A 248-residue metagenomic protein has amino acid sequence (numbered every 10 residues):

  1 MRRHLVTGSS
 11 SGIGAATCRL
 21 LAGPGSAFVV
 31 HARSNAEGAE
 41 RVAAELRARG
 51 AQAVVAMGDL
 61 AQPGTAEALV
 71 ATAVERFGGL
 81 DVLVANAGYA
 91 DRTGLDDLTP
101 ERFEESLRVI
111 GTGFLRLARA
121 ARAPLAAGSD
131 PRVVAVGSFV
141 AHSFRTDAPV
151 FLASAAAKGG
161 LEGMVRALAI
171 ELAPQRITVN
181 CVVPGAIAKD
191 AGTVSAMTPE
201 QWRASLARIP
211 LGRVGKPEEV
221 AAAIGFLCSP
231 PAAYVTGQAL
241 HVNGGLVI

Functional and structural regions predicted by a protein language model:
S10-S11: Conserved glycine-rich cofactor-binding loop
P24-E40: Conserved glycine-rich Rossmann-like NAD(P)H-binding loop of the short-chain dehydrogenase/reductase
G94-L95, T99-L107, T193, Q201-S205: Substrate-binding pocket helix/loop in short-chain dehydrogenase/reductase
A123, I170-E171, A233: Alpha-helical segment proximal to the catalytic Tyr-Lys
D130, A173, T178, V235-G237: Short, small/polar-rich loop/turn modules that mediate ligand/substrate recognition or access, typified
V134-G160, V165-P174, A186-I187: Catalytic loop of short-chain dehydrogenase/reductase
G225, T236-I248: Short C-terminal tail/terminal secondary-structure segment of NAD(P)H-dependent dehydrogenase/reductase domains
